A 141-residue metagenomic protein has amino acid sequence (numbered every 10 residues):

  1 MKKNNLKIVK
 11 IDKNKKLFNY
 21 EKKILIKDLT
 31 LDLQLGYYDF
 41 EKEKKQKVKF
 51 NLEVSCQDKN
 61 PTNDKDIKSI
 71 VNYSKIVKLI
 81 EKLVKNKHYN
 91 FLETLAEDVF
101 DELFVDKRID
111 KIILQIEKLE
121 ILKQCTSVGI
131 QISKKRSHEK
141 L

Functional and structural regions predicted by a protein language model:
M1-L141: N-terminal, polar/charged subdomain of small-to-medium soluble alpha/beta proteins
